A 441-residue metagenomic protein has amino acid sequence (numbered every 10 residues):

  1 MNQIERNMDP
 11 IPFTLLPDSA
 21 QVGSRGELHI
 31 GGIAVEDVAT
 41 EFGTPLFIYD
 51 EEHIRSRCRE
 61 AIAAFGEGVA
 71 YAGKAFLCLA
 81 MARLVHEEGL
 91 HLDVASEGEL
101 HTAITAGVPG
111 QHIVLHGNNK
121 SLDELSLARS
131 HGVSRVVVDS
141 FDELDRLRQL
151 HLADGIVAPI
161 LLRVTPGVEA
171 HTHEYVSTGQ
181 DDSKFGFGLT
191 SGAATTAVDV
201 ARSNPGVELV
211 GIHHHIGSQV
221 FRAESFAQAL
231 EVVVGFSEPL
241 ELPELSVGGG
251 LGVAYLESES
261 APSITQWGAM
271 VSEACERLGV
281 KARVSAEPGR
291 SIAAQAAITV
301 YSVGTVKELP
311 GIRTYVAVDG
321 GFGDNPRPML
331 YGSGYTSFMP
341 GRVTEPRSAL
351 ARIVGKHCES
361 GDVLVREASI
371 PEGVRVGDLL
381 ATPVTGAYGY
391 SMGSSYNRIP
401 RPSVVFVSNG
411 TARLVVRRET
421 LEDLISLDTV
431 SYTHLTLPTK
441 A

Functional and structural regions predicted by a protein language model:
M1-P159, T195, R202-L209, G410-L435: A charged N-terminal "starter" segment
N2-P10, P166-K307, I370, N397 (+1 more regions): Active-site loop/helix belt of alpha/beta enzymes
I54, K74, S96, A128 (+6 more regions): Conserved, mostly hydrophobic/aromatic
Y71, L92-A95, L115, V137-S140 (+7 more regions): General beta-strand structural signal in soluble alpha/beta enzymes
K74-C78, A95-G98, N118-K120, F141 (+6 more regions): Active-site beta-loop-alpha junctions enriched in small/polar residues
A82, T105, L125-S130, L147-L150 (+6 more regions): Short acidic, glycine/serine/threonine-rich loops at helix termini
K281-L435: Charged (often Lys/Glu-rich) extended helix/loop segments that serve as interaction or gating elements
T436-A441: A short, hydrophobic C-terminal helix/tail in secreted or cell-surface proteins
